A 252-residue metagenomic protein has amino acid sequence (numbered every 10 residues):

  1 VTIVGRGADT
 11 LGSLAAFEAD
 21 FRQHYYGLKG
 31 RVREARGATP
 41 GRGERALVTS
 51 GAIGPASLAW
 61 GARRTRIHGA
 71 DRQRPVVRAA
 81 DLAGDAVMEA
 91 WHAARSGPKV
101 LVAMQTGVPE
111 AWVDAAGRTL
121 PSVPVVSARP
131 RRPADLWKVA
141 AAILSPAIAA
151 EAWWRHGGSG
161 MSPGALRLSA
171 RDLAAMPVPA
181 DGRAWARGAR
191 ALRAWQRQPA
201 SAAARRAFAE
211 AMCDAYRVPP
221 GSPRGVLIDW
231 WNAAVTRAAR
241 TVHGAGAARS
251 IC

Functional and structural regions predicted by a protein language model:
V1-R190, A194, A207: Polybasic, glycine- and aromatic-enriched phosphate-binding surface used to engage nucleic acids
T65, G117, A200, V235-T236: Intrinsically disordered, low-complexity regulatory segments enriched in acidic/serine/proline/glutamine/glycine
D172-V235: Extended amphipathic alpha-helical segments enriched in small hydrophobics
L227, A233-C252: Non-globular, low-complexity intrinsically disordered regions
